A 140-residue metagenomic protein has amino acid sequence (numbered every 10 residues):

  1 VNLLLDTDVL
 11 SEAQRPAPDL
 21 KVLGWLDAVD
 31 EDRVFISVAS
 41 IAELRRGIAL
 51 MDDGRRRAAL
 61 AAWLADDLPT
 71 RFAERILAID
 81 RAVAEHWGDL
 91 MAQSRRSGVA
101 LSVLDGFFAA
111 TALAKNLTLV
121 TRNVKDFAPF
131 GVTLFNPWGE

Functional and structural regions predicted by a protein language model:
V1-N2, A109-E140: Acidic, PIN/NYN-like endoribonuclease modules and their adjacent C-terminal/linker elements
V1-S40, A49-D66, K125, E140: Short, well-structured N-terminal submotif of metal-dependent ribonuclease cores
E12-A13, W25, G47, W87-L90 (+2 more regions): Residues that scaffold the ATP/ADP-binding catalytic core of kinase and kinase-like folds
A17-K21, V103, L119: Short, conserved clusters of charged catalytic residues that mark active-site and nucleotide-handling motifs
R46-G54, T70-T118: Active-site neighborhoods of divalent-metal-dependent phosphate/nucleic-acid chemistry enzymes
